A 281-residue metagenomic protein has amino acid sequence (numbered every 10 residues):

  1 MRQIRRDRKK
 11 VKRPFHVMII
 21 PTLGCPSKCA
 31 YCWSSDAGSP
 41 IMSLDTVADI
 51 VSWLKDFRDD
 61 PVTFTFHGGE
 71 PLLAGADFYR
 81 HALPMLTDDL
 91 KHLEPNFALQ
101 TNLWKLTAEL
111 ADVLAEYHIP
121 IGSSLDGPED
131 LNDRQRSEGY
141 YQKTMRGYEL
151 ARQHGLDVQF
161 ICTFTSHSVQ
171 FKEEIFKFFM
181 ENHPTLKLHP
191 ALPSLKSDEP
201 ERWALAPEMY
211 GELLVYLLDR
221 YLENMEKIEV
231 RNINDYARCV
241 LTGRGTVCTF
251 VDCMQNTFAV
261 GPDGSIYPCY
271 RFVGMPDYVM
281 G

Functional and structural regions predicted by a protein language model:
M1-M18, F57: N-terminal [4Fe-4S]-dependent radical SAM core
V11-D45: Canonical Radical SAM [4Fe-4S] cluster-binding loop centered on the CxxxCxxC motif and its immediate flanking residues
F15, D60-V62, M254: Exposed loop/turn and edge beta-strand positions of beta-sandwich/beta-sheet ligand-binding modules
C25, C29-C32, C248-V251, C269: Short cysteine clusters
A48-T65, A74-P193: Radical SAM/AdoMet-radical enzyme domain recognition
G69-E70: Active-site neighborhood of divalent metal-dependent phosphoester/pyrophosphate hydrolases
E138-M145, E149, Q153-M254, A259-D263 (+1 more regions): Radical SAM enzyme [4Fe-4S]-AdoMet core and its adjacent flexible, acidic and glycine-rich loops/tails across
